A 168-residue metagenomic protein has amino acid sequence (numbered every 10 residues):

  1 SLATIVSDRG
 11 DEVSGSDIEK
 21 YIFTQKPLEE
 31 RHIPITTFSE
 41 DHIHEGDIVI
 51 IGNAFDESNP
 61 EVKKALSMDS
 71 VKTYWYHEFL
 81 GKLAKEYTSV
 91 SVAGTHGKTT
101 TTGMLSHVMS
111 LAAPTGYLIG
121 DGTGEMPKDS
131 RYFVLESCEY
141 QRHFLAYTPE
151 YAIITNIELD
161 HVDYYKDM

Functional and structural regions predicted by a protein language model:
S1-F79: N-terminal leader/targeting and accessory segments in enzymes
I5, E57-M168: Phosphate-binding loop of NTP-binding sites
